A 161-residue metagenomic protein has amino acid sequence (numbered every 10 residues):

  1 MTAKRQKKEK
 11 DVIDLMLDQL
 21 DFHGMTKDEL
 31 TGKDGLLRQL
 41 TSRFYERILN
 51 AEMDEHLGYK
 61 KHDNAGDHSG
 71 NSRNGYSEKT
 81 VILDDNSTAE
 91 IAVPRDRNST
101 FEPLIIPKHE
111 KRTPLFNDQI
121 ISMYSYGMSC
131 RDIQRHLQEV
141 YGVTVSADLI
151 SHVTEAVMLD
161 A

Functional and structural regions predicted by a protein language model:
M1-S77, L83-D85: Subset of Sec-pathway N-terminal targeting signals
T26-Q39, E102-P107, P114-D118, L137-E139: Short hinge/gating elements
T41, Y45, F116-N117, S129: Hydrophobic (often cysteine-bearing) scaffold residues that line and stabilize catalytic clefts of nucleotide/cofactor
E55, Y124, E139: Short polybasic/polar patches that bind polyanions
K60-R73, S129-A161: Electropositive nucleic-acid engagement tracts
G70-Y126, V145-A147, S151-E155: Basic, short loop/linker segments at the boundary and entry of helix-turn-helix/winged-helix-like folds
